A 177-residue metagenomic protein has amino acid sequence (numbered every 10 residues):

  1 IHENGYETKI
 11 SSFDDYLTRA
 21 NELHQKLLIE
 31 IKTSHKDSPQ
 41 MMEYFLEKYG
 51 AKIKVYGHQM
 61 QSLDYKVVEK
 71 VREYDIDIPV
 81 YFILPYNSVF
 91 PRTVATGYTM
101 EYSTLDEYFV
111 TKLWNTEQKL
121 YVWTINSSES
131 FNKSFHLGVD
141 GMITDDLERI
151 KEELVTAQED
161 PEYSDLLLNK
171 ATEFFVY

Functional and structural regions predicted by a protein language model:
I1-P79, T116, T172-V176: Metal-dependent phosphodiesterase/phospholipase catalytic core, i.e., the His/Asp/Glu-rich active-site region
E3-T8, P79-Y177: C-terminal active-site rim and adjoining tail of enzyme catalytic domains
